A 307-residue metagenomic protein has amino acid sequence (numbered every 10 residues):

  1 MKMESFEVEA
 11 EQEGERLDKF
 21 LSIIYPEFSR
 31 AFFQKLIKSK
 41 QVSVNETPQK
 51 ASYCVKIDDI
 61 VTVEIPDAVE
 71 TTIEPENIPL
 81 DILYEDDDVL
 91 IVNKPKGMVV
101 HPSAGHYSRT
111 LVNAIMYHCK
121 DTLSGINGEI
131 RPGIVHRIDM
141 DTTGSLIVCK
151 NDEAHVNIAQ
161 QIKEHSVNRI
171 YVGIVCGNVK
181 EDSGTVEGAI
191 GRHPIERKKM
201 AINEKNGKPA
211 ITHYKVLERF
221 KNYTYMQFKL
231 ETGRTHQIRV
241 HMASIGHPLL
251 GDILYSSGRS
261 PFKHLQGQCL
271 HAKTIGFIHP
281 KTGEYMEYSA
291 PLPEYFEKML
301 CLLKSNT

Functional and structural regions predicted by a protein language model:
M1-T185, G191, Y295-L303: RNA pseudouridine synthases
K50-C54, Q227, G267: Short, surface-exposed secondary-structure edge patches
I82, V175, Y214-V216, L249: Conserved hydrophobic positions within beta-strands
V92, V240, G251: Active-site flanking residues adjacent to catalytic metal/cofactor-binding acidic residues
G128-Q160, N168, V172, E187 (+2 more regions): The conserved catalytic core of RNA pseudouridine synthases
A159-Q161, L249-D252: Catalytic Cys-His active-site segments of thiol-dependent hydrolases/isopeptidases
A201, L250-H264: Short, surface-exposed loop/helix-turn segments at secondary-structure junctions that function as lids/hinges flanking
